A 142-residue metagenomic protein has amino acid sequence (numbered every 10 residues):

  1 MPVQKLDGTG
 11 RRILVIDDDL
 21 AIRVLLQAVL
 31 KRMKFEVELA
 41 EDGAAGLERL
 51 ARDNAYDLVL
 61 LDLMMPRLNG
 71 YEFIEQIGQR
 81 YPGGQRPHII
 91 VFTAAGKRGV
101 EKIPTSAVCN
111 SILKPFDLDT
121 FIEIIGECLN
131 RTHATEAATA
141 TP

Functional and structural regions predicted by a protein language model:
M1-L14, D117-P142: Non-catalytic signal-transmission and effector/linker regions of two-component phosphorelay proteins
D19-R23, L118: Short acidic/polar segment at the start of the alpha1 helix of CheY-like receiver
V24-R32: Charged docking surfaces used in two-component/phosphorelay signaling
L39-L58: Acidic, metal-coordinating helix/loop segments flanking the phosphotransfer/catalytic sites of two-component signaling
D62: Active-site residues of response regulator receiver
M65: Receiver (REC) domain active-site loop signature in two-component systems and cognate sites in sensor histidine kinases
V91-F92: Hydrophobic/aromatic residues positioned on beta-strands within the core alpha/beta folds
